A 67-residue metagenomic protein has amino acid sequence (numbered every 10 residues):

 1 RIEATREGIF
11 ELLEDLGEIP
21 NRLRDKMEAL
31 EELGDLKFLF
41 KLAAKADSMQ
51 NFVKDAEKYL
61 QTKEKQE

Functional and structural regions predicted by a protein language model:
R1-E67: Elongated, amphipathic alpha-helical interaction scaffolds
